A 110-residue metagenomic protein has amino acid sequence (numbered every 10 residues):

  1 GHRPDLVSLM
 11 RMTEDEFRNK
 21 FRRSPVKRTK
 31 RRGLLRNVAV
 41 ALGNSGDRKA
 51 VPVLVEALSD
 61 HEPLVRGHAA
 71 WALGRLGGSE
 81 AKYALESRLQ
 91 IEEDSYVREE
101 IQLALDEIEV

Functional and structural regions predicted by a protein language model:
G1-G33, S45: Primarily the internal scaffold of c-type cytochrome electron-transfer domains, especially repeated/multiheme c-type
G1-M12, V55-S79: Repeat-unit-sized solenoid/scaffold elements
E16-F21, D47-S59, G78-Q90, V110: Amphipathic alpha-helical scaffolding segments comprising HEAT/armadillo-like alpha-solenoid repeats
R31, H61-P63, E93-D94: Short inter-helical turns and helix N-cap capping residues of alpha-solenoid HEAT/ARM repeat scaffolds
L35-D47, E56, R66-G78, R98-V110: Structural detector for internal amphipathic alpha-helices that build alpha-solenoid repeat scaffolds
E86-S87, I91-L103: Long, positively charged, glycine-interspersed low-complexity recognition regions
